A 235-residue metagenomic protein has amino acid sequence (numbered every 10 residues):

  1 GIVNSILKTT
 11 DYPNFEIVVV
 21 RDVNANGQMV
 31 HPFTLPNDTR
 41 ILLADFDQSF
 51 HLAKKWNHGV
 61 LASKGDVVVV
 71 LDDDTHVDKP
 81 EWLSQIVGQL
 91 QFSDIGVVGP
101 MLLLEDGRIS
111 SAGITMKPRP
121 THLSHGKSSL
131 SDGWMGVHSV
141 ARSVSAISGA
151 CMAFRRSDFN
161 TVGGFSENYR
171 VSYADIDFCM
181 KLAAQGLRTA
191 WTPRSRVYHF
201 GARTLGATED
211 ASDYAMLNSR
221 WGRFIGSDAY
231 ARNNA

Functional and structural regions predicted by a protein language model:
N4-N14: Short, acidic, metal-binding catalytic loop of nucleotide-sugar glycosyltransferases
N14-N24, L42-F46: Short beta-strand/loop segment that forms part of the nucleotide-sugar
R21-P32, H76: A conserved acidic beta->alpha catalytic loop
F46-S63: Glycine-rich, basic loop-to-helix element that forms the pyrophosphate-binding segment of sugar-nucleotide handling
V68: Short aromatic/hydrophobic "clamp" motif used to bind/position activated sugar donors
T75, K79-P118: Conserved donor NDP-sugar-binding/catalytic core segment of glycosyltransferases
W82-I86, H138-G163, N168-Y198: A short, conserved alpha-helix in the catalytic core of glycosyltransferases
G96, D106-G107, P118-S143, S148 (+2 more regions): C-terminal, non-catalytic tails of nucleotide-sugar-dependent glycosyltransferases
